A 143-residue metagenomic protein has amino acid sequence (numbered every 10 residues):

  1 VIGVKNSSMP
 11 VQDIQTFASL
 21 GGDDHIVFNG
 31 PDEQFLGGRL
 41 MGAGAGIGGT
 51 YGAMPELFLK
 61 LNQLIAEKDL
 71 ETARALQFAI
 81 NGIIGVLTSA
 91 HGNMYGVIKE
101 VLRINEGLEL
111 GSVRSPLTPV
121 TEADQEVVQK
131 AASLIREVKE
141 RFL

Functional and structural regions predicted by a protein language model:
V1-N81, L87, H91: Catalytic alpha/beta core domains of metabolic enzymes, predominantly
F35, K99, Q129: Short glycine-/small-residue-rich flexible loop motifs, especially phosphate/cofactor-binding loops
R39-A43, N81-S115: Conserved short secondary-structure transition element at the edge of the structured enzyme core that lines
G107-F142: Flexible C-terminal active-site loop/helix
